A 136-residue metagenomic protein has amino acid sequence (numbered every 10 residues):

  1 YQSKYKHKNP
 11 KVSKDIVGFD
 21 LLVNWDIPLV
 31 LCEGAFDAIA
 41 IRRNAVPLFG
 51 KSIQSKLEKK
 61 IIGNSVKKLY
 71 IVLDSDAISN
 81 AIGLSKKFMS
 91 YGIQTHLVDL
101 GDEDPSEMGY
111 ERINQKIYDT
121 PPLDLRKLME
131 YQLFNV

Functional and structural regions predicted by a protein language model:
Y1-K68: Phosphate-handling DNA/RNA-contact segment within nucleic-acid enzymes
L31, I62, V66-V72, A81-V136: Replication-associated primase and helicase/ATPase modules
A40, S79-A81: Extracytoplasmic/secreted cell-surface and envelope-processing proteins
F49-S55, D74-D76, L100-D102: Short, acidic/turn-prone active-site loops that include or flank metal/cofactor- and phosphate-binding residues
